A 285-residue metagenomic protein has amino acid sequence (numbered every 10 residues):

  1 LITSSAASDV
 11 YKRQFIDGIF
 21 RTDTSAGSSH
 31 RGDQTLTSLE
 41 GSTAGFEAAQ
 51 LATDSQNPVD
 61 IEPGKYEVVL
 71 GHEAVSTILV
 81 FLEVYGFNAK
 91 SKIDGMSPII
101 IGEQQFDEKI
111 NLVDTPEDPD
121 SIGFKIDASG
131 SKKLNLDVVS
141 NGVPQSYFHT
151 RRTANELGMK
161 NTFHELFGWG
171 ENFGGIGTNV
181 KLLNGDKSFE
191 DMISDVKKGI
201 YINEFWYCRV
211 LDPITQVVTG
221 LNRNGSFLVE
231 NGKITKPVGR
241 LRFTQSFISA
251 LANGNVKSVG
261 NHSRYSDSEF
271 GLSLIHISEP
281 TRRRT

Functional and structural regions predicted by a protein language model:
L1-S8, F20-R31, I78-V84, G123-I126 (+4 more regions): Short acidic, glycine/serine/threonine-rich loops at helix termini
L1-Y11, I275-T285: Single conserved hydrophobic/aromatic residue that forms the stacking wall/gate of nucleotide- or nucleobase-binding
A7, G64-Y66, E108, K198-G199: A generic secondary-structure signal marking the coil-to-beta-strand transition
S8-Y85, Q145-S146, G260: Internal alpha/beta scaffold segment
S38-E40, G271-S273, R282: Targeting-peptide/extracellular-domain and disordered-appendage signature
G45, I100-L274, S278: Dual-mode signal for accessory low-complexity, basic/Gly-rich regions
Q56-G64, K90, I200-E204, R264-D267: Residue-level signal for secondary-structure boundary elements
A89-Q105: Amphipathic alpha-helical
